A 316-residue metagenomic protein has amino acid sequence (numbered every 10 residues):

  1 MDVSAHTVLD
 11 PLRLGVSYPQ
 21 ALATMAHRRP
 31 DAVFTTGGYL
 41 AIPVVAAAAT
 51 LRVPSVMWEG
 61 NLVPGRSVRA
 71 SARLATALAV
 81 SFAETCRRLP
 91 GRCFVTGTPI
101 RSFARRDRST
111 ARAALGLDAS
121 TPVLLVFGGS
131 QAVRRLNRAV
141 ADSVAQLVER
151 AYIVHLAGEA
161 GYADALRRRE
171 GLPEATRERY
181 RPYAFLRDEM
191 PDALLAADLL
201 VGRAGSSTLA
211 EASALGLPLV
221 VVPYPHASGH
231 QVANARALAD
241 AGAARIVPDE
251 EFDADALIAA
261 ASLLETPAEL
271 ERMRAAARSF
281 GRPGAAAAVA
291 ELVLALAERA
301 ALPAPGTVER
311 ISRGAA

Functional and structural regions predicted by a protein language model:
M1-Q20, T96-T98, E159-G161, P248-E250: Conserved nucleotide-sugar phosphate-binding/catalytic loop shared by glycosyltransferases and other
Q20-F34, L40-V56, R69-L74: Glycosyltransferases and closely related glycan-assembly transferases that use nucleotide-activated donors
A26, S71, T85, D192-L194: Structural alpha-helical scaffold elements that stabilize or flank donor/cofactor-binding regions in carbohydrate
A49-S109: Active-site-proximal region of nucleotide-activated glycan assembly enzymes, centered on histidine/acidic-rich loops
L51, L195-A197, S213-V222, A241: Conserved donor-binding/catalytic loop of nucleotide-activated donor transferases
S109-G202, L209, V232-R236, D240 (+2 more regions): Donor-nucleotide binding loops and adjacent catalytic segments primarily of GT-B fold Leloir glycosyltransferases
E269-P283: A short, well-ordered alpha-helix in the C-terminal region of glycosyltransferases
R282-A316: C-terminal alpha-helical cap of glycosyltransferases
